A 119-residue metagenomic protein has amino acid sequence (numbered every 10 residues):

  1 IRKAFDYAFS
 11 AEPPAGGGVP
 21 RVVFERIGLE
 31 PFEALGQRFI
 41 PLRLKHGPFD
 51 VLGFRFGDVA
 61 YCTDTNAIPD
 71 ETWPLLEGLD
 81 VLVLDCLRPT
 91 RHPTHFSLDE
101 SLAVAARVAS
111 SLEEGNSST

Functional and structural regions predicted by a protein language model:
I1-C62, E71: Binuclear metal-dependent hydrolase catalytic cores
A67-T119: Cap/insert and terminal regions of metallo-dependent hydrolase folds
